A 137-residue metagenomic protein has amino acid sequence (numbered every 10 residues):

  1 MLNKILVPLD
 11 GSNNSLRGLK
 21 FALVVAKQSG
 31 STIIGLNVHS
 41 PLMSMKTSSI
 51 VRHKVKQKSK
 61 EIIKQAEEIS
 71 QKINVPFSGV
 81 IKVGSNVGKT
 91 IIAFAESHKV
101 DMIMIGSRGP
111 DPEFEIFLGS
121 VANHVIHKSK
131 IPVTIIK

Functional and structural regions predicted by a protein language model:
N3-S49, I69-S78: Small/aliphatic-rich secondary-structure junction motif
G18, M45-S48, K89-I92, E115-I116: Short, well-ordered secondary-structure micro-motifs
L36, V80-K82, I136: Structural motif
N37-V38, G106-R108, K137: Short secondary-structure boundary segments
V51-E61: A short acidic, glycine-rich active-site loop that binds or catalyzes chemistry on phosphate/adenosine moieties
K72-I103: Structural beta-alpha unit
I105-H127: Glycine-rich, Arg-bearing micro-motifs that act as flexible, cationic patches
K128-K137: Short, acidic/small-residue loops that bind anionic groups at enzyme active sites
